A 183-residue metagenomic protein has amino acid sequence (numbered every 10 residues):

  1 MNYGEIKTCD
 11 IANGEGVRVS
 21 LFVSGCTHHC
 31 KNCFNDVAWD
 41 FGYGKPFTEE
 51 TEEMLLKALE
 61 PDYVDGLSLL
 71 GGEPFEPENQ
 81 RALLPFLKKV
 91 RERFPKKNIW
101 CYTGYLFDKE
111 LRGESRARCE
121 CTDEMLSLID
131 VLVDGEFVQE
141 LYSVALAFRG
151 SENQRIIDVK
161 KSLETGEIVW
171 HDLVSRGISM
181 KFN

Functional and structural regions predicted by a protein language model:
M1-F22, K31, N35-G42, I168-V169 (+2 more regions): N-terminal [4Fe-4S]-dependent radical SAM core
M1-G4, V17, N35-C101, Y105-S115 (+2 more regions): Conserved Radical SAM active-site core
C26: Hydrophobic adenine-recognition pocket in adenosine-nucleotide-binding enzymes
F75, Q139-E140: Glycine-rich nucleotide phosphate-binding loop and flanking beta-alpha elements of Rossmann-like dinucleotide-binding
F86-R91, Y142-N183: P-loop/Walker A phosphate-binding loop and immediately adjacent motor/lid segment at beta-alpha junctions
E124-S127, G150: Short, conserved loop/helix-junction motifs that constitute active-site signature segments in enzyme catalytic cores
D130: Receiver (REC) domain switch/active-site residues of two-component response regulators
